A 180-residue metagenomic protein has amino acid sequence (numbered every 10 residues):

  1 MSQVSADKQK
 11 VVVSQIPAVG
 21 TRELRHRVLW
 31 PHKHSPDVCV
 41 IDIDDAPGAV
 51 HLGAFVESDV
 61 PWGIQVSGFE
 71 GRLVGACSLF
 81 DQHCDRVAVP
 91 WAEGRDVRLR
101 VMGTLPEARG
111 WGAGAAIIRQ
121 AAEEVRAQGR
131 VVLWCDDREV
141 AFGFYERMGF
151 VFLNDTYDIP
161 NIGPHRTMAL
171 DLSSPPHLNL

Functional and structural regions predicted by a protein language model:
S2-R72, N179-L180: Short amphipathic alpha-helix that is part of the acyltransferase structural core
G53, P61-P90, R98-G103: Conserved beta-strand in the GNAT
R100, R109, G143-R147: Acidic/histidine-enriched, beta-strand-rich ligand/metal-binding domains
A108-Q120: Conserved acetyl-CoA pyrophosphate-binding loop and the N-cap/start of the following alpha-helix in GNAT-like
V125-R138: Conserved GNAT acetyl-CoA-binding A-motif
W134-D136, E146, V151-L170: Conserved catalytic-core motifs of GNAT/GCN5-like acyltransferases
